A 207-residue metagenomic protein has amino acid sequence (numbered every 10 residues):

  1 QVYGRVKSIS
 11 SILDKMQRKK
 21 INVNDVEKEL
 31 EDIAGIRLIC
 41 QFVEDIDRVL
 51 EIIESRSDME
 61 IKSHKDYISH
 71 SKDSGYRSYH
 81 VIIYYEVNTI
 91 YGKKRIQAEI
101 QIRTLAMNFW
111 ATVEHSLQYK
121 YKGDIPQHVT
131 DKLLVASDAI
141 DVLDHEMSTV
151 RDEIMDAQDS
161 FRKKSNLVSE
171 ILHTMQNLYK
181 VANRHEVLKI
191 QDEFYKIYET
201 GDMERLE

Functional and structural regions predicted by a protein language model:
Q1-K19: Surface-exposed, low-hydrophobicity interaction/linker segments
I9, K20-V23, I46, P126: Alpha-helix initiation and N-capping motif
D14, L30-I33: Short acidic/polar alpha-helix capping motifs at helix-coil junctions
N22-L30: Short, flexible, solvent-exposed loop/turn segments with mixed acidic/basic and small polar residues
E27, A34, I39-T149: Long beta-strand-rich cores associated with HINT superfamily self-processing modules
E99-E207: An acidic, glycine-/histidine-flanked metal-binding catalytic module
